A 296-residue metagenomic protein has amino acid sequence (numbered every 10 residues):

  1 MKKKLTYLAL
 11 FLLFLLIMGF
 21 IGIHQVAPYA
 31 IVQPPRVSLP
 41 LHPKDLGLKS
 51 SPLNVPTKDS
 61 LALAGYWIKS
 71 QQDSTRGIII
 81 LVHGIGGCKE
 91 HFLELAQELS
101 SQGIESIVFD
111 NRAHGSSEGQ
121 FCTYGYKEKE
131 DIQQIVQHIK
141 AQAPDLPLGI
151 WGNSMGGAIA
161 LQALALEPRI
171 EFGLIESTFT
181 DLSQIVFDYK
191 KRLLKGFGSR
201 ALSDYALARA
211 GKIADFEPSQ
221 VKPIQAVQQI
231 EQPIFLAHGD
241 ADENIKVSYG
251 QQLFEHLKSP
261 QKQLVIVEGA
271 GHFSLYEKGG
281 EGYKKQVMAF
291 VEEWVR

Functional and structural regions predicted by a protein language model:
K4-P56, Y66: An N-terminal hydrophobic leader/cap segment in hydrolases
I85-E98, N111: The serine-hydrolase catalytic nucleophile loop
H91, C122-A143: Alpha/beta-hydrolase active-site loop
E98-E118: Conserved alpha/beta-hydrolase
Q162-F216: Hydrolase active-site cap/lid region
Q229-E231, L236-H238, D242: Short beta-strand/loop motif that positions the catalytic acidic residue of the alpha/beta-hydrolase fold
A270-G280: Catalytic histidine-centered segment of alpha/beta-hydrolase-like enzymes
K278-R296: Catalytic active-site module of serine/aspartate enzymes centered on a nucleophile-bearing elbow/loop
